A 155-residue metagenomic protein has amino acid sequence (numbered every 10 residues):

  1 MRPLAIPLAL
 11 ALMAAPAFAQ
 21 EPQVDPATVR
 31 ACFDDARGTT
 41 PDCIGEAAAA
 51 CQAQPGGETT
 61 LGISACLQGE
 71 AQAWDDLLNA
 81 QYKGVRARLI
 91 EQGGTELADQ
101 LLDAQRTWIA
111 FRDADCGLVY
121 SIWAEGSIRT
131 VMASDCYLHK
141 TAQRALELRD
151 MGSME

Functional and structural regions predicted by a protein language model:
M1-A9: Sec-dependent signal peptide recognition, specifically the positively charged N-region followed immediately by
A9, A14-P16: N-terminal signal peptide c-region/cleavage motif recognized by signal peptidases
A19-E155: N-terminal alpha-helical modules
